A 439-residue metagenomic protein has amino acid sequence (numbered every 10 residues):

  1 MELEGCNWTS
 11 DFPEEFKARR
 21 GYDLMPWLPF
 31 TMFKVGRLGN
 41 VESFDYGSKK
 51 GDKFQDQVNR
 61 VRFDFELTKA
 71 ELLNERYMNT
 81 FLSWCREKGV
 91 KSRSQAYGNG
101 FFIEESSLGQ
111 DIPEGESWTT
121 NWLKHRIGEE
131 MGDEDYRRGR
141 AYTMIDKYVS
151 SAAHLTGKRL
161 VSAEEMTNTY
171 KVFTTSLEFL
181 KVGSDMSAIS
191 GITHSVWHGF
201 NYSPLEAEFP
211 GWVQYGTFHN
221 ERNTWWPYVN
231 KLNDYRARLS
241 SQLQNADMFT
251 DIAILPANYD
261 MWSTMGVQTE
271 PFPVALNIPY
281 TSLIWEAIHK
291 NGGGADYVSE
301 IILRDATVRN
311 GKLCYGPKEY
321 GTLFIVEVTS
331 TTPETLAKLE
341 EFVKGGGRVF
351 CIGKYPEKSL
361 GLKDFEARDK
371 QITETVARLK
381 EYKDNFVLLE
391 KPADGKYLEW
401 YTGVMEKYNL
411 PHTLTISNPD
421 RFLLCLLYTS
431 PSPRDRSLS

Functional and structural regions predicted by a protein language model:
E2-P113, W118-S430, R436: Carbohydrate-binding surfaces of carbohydrate-active enzymes
